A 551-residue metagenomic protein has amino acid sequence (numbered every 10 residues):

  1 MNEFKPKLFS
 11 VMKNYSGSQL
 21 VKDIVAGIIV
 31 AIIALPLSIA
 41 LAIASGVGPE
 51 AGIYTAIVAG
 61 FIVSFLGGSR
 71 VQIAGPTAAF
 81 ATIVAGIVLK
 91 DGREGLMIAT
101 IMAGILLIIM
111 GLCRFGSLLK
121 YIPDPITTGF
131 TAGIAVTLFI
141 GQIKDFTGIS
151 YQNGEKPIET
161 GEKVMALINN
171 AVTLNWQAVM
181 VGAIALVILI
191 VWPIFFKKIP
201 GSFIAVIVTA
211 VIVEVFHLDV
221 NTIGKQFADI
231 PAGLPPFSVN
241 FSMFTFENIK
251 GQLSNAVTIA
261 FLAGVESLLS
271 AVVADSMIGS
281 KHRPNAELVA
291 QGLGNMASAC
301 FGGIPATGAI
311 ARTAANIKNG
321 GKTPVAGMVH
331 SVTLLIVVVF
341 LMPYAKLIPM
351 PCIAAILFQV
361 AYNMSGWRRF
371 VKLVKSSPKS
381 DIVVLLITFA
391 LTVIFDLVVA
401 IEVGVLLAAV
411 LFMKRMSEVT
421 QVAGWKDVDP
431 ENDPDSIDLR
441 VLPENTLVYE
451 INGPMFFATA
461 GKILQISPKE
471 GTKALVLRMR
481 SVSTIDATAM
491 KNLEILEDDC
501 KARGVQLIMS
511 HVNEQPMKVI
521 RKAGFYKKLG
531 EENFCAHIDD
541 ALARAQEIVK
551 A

Functional and structural regions predicted by a protein language model:
M1-D427, G471, G524: Transmembrane helical cores of multi-pass ion-transport proteins
A26, L186, I190, G461 (+3 more regions): Short, contiguous clusters of charged residues that form electrostatic/catalytic patches at enzyme active sites, used
I73, M509, F534: Conserved SAM-binding loop
N363-K527, Q546-V549: The feature marks cytosolic C-terminal regulatory regions of anion transporters and related permeases
K528-R544: Short acidic-hydrophobic, aromatic-tinged amphipathic segments that line or gate anion-handling sites
